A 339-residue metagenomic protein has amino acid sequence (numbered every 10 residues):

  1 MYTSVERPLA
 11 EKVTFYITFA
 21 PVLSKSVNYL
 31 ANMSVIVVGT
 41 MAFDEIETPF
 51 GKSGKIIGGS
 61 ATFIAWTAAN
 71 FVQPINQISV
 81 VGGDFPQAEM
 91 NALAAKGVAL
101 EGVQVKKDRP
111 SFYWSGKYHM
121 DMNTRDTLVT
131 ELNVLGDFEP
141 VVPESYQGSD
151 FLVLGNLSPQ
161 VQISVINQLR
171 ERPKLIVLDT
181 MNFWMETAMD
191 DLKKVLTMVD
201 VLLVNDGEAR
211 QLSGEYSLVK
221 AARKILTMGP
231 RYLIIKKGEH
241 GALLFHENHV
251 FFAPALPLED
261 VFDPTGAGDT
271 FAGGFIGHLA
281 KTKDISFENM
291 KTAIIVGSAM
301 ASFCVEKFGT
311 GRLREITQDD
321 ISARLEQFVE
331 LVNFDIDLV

Functional and structural regions predicted by a protein language model:
Y2, T14-Y29: Short, positively charged and aromatic/hydrophobic N-terminal segments
Y29-T48: Positively charged, low-complexity intrinsically disordered leader regions
F43-K55, N70-V153, N167-P173, S322-V339: Conserved N-terminal subdomain of the carbohydrate kinase-like
A61-A69: Histidine-anchored nucleotide/phosphate-binding helix
W66, W114-G116, A242-L244: Short beta-strand scaffold segments in enzyme catalytic cores
E89, V161-Q168, D190-K194: A short acidic, amphipathic alpha-helical/loop segment
R170-L175, F183-F252: Conserved phosphate/ATP/ADP-binding segment of small-molecule kinases
L218-V339: Conserved phosphate-binding/catalytic region of the ribokinase-like
